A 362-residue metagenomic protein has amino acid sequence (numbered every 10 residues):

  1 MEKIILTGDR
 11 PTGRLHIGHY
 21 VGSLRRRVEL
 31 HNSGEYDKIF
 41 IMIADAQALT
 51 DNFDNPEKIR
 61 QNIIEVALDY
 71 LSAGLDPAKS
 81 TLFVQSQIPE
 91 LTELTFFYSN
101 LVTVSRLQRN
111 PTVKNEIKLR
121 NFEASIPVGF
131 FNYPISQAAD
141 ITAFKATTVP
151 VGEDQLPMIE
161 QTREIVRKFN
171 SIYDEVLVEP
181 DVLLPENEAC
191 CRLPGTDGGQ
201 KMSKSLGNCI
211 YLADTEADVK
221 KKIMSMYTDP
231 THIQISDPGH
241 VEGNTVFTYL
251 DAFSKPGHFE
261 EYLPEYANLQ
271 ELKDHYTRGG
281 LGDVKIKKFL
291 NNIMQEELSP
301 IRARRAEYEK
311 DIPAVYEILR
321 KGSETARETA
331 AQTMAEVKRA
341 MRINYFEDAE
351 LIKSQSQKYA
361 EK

Functional and structural regions predicted by a protein language model:
M1-E2, E328: N-terminal amphipathic alpha-helix/helix-capping segment at the start of soluble metabolic enzymes
E2-A139, G257, E296-L298, A306: N-terminal Rossmann-like or analogous alpha/beta NTP/dinucleotide-binding catalytic cores that position adenine
T7-D9, V84, K145, G195 (+2 more regions): Pocket-edge structural micro-motifs
R10, Q47-A48, F144-V149, G207 (+1 more regions): A broad detector of the eukaryotic-type serine/threonine protein kinase catalytic domain
L15-L24, I39-F40, D45, D54-I59 (+7 more regions): Structured ligand/cofactor/substrate-binding pocket environments in proteins
S23, N62, V66, M158 (+3 more regions): Alpha-helical packing segments of well-folded alpha/beta enzyme cores
R109-N110, A146, D174, S205: A short secondary-structure junction signal
R163-K362: Conserved nucleotide- and phosphate/pyrophosphate-binding catalytic cores in adenylate/nucleotidyl-handling enzymes
